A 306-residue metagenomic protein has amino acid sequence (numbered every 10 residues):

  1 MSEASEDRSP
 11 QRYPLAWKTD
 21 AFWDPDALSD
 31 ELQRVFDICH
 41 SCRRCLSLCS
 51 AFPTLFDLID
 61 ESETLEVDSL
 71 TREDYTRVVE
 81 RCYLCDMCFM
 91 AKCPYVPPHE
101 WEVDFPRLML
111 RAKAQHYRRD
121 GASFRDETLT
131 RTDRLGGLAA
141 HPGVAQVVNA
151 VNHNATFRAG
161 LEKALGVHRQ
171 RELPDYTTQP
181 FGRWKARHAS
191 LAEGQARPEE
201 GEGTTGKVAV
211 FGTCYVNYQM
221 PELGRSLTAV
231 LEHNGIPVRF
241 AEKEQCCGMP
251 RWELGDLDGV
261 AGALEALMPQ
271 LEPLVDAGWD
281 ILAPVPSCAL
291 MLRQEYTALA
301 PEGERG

Functional and structural regions predicted by a protein language model:
M1-S5: N-terminal acidic, proline/glycine-rich, low-complexity intrinsically disordered segments
S9-E31, A51-T76, K207: Short, charged low-complexity linear segments at domain edges
A27-F36, L65-R305: Iron-sulfur-cluster electron-transfer modules
E31-L48: Mature N-terminal segment immediately following signal peptide/propeptide cleavage in secreted/periplasmic
C45, S50-L55, P94-P98: Detector for the c-type heme attachment site
